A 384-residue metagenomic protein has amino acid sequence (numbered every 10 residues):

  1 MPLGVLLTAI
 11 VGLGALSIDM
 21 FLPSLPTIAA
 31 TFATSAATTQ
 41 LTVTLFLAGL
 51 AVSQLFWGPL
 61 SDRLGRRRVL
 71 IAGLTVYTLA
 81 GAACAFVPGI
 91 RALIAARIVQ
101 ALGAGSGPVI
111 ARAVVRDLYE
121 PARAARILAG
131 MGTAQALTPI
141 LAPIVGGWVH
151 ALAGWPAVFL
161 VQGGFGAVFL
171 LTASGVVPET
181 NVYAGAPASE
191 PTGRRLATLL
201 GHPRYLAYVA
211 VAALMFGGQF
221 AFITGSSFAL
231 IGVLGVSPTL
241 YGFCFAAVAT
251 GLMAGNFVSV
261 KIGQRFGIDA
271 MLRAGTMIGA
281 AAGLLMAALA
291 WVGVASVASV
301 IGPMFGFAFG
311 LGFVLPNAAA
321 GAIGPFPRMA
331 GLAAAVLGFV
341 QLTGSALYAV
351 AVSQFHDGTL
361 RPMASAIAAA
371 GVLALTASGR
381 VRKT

Functional and structural regions predicted by a protein language model:
T31-A33, G65, F86-A92, G103 (+3 more regions): Helix-breaking motifs and short loop linkers at transmembrane-helix boundaries and internal kinks in secondary membrane
V52-R91: Conserved MFS/SLC helix-loop-helix module at the cytosolic interface between two early adjacent transmembrane helices
R68-A82, G163, M271-M286: Structural signature of the two symmetry-related core transmembrane helices
V76, A80-A83, R91-V99, A298-M304: Paired small-residue
A92, P121-A122, A129-G175: Helix-loop-helix hairpin linking two adjacent transmembrane segments in secondary transporters
A96-A136: Cytoplasmic helix-loop-helix junction between adjacent transmembrane helices in 12-TM secondary transporters
T180-V209: Juxtamembrane intracellular "pre-TM" segments in multi-pass secondary transporters
G321-D357, A366-I367: A late C-terminal transmembrane helix in Major Facilitator Superfamily
